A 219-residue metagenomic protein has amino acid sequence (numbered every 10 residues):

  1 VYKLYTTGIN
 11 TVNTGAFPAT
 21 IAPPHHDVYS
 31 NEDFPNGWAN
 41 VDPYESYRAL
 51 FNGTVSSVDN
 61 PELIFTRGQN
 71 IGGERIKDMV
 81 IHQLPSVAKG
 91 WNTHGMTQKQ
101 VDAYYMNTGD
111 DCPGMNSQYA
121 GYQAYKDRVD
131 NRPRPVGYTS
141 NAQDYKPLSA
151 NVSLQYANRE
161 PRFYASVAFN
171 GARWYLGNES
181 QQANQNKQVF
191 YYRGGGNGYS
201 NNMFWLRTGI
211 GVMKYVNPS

Functional and structural regions predicted by a protein language model:
V1-R193: An aromatic- and glycine-enriched ligand-binding surface/loop that stacks and positions planar moieties
R173, S180-S219: Extended glycan-interaction surfaces of carbohydrate-active proteins
